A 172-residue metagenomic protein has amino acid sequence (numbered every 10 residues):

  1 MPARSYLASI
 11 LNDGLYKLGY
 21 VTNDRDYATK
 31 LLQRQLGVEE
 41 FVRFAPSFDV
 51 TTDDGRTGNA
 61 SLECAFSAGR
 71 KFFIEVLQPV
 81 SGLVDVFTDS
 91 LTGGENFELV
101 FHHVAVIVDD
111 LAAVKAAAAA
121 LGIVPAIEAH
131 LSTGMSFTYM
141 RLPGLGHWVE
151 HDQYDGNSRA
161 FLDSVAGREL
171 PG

Functional and structural regions predicted by a protein language model:
M1-A3, L32-L36, P79-D89: Short, composition-biased local secondary-structure segments
P2-D53: Long, hydrophobic N-terminal alpha-helical segment
P2-G14, D54-E63, V80-G82, D110: Charged, low-complexity, helix/coiled-coil-prone segments
P2-L11, Y20, E75, K115-G172: Vicinal oxygen chelate
L15-N23, C64-R70, S90-D110: Vicinal oxygen chelate
D24-A45, T92-F97, D110-S132: Extended intrinsically disordered, low-complexity coil regions enriched in Ser, Thr, Gly, Ala and often Pro
D26-K30, Q78-S81, E169-P171: Short acidic/polar alpha-helix capping motifs at helix-coil junctions
V42-L91, S136-R159: Conserved short beta-strand elements that form part of the metal-binding/catalytic scaffold of enzyme active sites
